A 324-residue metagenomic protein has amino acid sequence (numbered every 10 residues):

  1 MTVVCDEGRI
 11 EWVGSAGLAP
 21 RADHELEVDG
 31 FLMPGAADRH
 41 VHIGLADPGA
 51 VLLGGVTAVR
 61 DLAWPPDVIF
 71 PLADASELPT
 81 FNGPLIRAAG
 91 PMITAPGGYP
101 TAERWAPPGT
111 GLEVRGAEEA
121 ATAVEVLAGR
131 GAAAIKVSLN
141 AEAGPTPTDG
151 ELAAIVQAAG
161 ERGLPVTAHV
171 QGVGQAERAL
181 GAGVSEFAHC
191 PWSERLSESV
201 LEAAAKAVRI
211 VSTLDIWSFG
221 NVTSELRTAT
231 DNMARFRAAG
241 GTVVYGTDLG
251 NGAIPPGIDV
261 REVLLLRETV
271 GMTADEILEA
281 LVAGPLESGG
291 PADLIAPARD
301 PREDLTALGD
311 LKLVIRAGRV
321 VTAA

Functional and structural regions predicted by a protein language model:
M1-R21, R299-D304, R319-V320: N-terminal metal-binding scaffold of metallo-dependent hydrolase/deaminase domains
V3, G8, D29, A37-H40 (+12 more regions): Divalent metal-coordination and catalytic microenvironments
A19-T57, L62: Replace "His-x-His-based motif
P48-N140, G144-L164, A207-W217: Divalent-metal coordination cores built from histidine and acidic residues
I93, A117, T167-V173, A298: Glycine-rich beta-to-alpha transition loops that act as phosphate-gripper elements at the mouths of alpha/beta enzyme
S138-D231, A239, V244-N251, V270-M272: Active-site core of metal-dependent hydrolases
T228-P301: His/Asp/Glu-enriched, well-ordered alpha-helical/loop segment that forms or immediately abuts the divalent-metal
